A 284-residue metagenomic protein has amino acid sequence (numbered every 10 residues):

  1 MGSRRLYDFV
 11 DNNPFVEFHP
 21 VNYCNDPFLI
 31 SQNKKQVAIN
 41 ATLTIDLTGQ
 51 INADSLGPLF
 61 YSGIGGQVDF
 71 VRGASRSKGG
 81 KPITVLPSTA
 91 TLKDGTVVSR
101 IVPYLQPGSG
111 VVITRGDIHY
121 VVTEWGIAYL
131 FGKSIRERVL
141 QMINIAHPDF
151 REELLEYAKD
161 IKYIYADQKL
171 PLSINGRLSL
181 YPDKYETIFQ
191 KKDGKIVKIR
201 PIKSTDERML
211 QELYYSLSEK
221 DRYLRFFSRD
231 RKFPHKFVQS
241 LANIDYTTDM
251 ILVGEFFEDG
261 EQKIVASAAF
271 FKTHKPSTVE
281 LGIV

Functional and structural regions predicted by a protein language model:
M1-K169: Conserved phosphate- and dinucleotide-binding cores of soluble alpha/beta proteins, encompassing both enzyme active
Y165-S179: SAM-dependent methyltransferases
N175-V284: Long, contiguous binding/interaction regions
